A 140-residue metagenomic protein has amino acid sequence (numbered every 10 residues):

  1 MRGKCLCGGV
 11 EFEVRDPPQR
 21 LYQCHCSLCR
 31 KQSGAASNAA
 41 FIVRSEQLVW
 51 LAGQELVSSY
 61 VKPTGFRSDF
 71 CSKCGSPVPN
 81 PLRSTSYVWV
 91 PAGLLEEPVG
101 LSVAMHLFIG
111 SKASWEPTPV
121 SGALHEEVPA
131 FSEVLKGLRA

Functional and structural regions predicted by a protein language model:
M1-A140: A short Gly-Trp-Pro
